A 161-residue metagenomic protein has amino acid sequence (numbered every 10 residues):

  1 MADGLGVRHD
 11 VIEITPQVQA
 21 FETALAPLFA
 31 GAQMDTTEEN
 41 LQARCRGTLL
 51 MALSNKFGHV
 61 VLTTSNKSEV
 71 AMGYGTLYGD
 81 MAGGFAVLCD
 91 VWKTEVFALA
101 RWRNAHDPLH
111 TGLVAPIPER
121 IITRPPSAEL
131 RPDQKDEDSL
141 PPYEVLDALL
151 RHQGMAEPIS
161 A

Functional and structural regions predicted by a protein language model:
M1-A161: ATP/NTP-dependent adenylation/nucleotidyl-transfer catalytic domains that generate, transfer, or process NMP-activated
